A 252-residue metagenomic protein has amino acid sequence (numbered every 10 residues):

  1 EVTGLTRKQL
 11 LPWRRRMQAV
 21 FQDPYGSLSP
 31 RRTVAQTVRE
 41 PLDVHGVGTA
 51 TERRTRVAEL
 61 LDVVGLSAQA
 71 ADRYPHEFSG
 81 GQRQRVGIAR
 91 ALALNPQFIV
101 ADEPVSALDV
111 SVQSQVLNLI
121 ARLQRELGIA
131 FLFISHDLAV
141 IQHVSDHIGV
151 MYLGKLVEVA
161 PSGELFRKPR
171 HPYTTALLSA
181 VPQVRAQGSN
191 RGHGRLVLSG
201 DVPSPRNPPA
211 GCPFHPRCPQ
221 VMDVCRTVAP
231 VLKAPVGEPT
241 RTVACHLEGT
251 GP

Functional and structural regions predicted by a protein language model:
E1, D43, E52-Q69, L178-S179: Conserved ABC ATPase "signature" region
V2-Q18, V44, A50-T51, E164-P169 (+1 more regions): ABC ATPase NBD coupling module
Y25, R31-V44, R54, A58 (+2 more regions): Short helical segment in ABC ATPase nucleotide-binding domains corresponding to the A-loop/adjacent helical element
Y74-F78, Q82: Conserved ABC ATPase signature
A93-Q97: A short, proline-enriched helix->beta-strand linker immediately N-terminal to the Walker B motif in ABC-type P-loop
V100-N190: P-loop NTP-binding/switch modules centered on Walker-like glycine-rich loops
P161-P252: Charged, flexible cofactor/metal-binding loops and thiol motifs
